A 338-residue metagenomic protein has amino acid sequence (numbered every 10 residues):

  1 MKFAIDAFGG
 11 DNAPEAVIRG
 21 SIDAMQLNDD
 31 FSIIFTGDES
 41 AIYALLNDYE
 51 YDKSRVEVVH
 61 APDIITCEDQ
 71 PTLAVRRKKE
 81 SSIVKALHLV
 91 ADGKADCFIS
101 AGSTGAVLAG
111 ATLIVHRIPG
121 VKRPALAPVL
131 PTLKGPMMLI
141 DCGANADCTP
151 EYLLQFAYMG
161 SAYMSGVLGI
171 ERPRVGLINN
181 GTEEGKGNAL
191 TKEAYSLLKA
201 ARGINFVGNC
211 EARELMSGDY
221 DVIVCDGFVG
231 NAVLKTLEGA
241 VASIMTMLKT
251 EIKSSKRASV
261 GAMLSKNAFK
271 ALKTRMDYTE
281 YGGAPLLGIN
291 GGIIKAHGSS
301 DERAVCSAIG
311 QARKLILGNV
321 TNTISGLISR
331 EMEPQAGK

Functional and structural regions predicted by a protein language model:
M1-Y43: N-terminal phosphate-binding or glycine-rich loops at protein starts, especially the Walker A/P-loop of NTPases
D6, F35-T36, V59, S100-G102 (+6 more regions): Short beta-strand segments
D6, Q26-L27, E50-Y51, V75 (+11 more regions): Solvent-exposed alpha-helices and their adjacent loops that cap or buttress functional pockets in soluble metabolic
A13-V17, E80-G93, C97-A111, I118 (+7 more regions): Short glycine/serine/threonine-rich phosphate/pyrophosphate-binding segments that cradle anionic phosphate groups
E15-A16, N28, S32-I34, E39-S40 (+4 more regions): Glycine-rich phosphate/diphosphate-binding loop of Rossmann-like nucleotide-binding domains
Y51-A95: Phosphate/nucleotide-donor binding subsite
T112-A125, P131-L139, D219-I223, G227-K338: Glycine-rich phosphate/nucleotide-binding loop
